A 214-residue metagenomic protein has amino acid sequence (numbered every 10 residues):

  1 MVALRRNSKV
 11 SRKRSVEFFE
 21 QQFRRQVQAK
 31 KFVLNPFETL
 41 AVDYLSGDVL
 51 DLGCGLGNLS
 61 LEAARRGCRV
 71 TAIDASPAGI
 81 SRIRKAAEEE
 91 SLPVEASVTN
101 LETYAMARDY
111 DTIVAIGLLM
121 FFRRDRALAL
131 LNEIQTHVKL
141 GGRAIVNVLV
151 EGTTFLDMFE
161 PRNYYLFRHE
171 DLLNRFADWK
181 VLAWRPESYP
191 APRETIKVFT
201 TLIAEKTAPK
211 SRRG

Functional and structural regions predicted by a protein language model:
V2-L45, G55-A105, F122-A129, R143-G214: Class I (Rossmann-like) S-adenosyl-L-methionine-dependent methyltransferase catalytic domain, capturing the SAM-binding
L52: Conserved beta-strand/loop positions that form the S-adenosyl-L-methionine
V114: A conserved beta-strand element that flanks and buttresses the S-adenosyl-L-methionine
G117-L118: Short catalytic micro-motifs in class I SAM-dependent methyltransferases
L128-L140: A short glycine-rich, Lys/Arg-flanked "PGG" loop and its adjoining helix->strand segment in the class I
